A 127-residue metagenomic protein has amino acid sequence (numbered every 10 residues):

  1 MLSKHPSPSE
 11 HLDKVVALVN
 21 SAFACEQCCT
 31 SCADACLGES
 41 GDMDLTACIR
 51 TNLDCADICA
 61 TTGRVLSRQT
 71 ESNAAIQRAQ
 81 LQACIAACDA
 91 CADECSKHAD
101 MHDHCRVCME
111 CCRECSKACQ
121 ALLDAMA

Functional and structural regions predicted by a protein language model:
M1-A127: Amphipathic alpha-helical hairpins
